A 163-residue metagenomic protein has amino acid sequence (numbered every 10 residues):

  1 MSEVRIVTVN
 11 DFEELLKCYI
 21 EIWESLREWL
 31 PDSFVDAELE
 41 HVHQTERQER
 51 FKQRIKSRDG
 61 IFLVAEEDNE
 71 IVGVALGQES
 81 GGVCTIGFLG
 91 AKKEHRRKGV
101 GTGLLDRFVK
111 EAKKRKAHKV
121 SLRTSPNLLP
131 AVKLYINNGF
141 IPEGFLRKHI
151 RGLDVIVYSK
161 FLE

Functional and structural regions predicted by a protein language model:
S2-V4: Extreme N-terminal starter segment of soluble prokaryotic enzymes
I6-F88, K92-E94, L105-R107, E111 (+2 more regions): Acetyl-CoA-dependent GNAT
A91, S125-P126: Short amphipathic helical patch at the helix-1/turn junction of helix-turn-helix
H95, G99: Glycine-rich phosphate-binding loop
A112-T124: Conserved GNAT acetyl-CoA-binding A-motif
R123-T124, I136-N137, I141-V157: Conserved catalytic-core motifs of GNAT/GCN5-like acyltransferases
A131: Helix-turn-helix
